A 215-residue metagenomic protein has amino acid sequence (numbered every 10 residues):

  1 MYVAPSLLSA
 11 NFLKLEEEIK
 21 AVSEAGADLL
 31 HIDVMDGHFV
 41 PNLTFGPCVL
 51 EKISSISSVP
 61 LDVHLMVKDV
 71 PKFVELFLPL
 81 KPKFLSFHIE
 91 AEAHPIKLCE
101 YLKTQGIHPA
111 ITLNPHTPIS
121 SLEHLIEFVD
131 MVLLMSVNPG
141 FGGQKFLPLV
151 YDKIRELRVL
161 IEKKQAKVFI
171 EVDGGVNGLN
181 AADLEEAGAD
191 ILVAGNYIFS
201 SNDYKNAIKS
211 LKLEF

Functional and structural regions predicted by a protein language model:
M1-S86, A91-H94, Y101, P109 (+8 more regions): Conserved N-terminal beta1-alpha1 strand-loop-helix module at the mouth
H31, E171-V172: Generic enzyme active-site microenvironment
T112-H116: Short gly/ser/thr-rich secondary-structure transition/capping motifs
G142-F146: Glycine/threonine-rich flexible loop motifs
V172-G175, V193-N196: Glycine-rich beta-strand-to-loop/alpha-helix junction loops that act as flexible
G175-A187: Acidic, divalent-metal-coordinating active-site segment for phosphoryl/phosphodiester hydrolysis, typified by short
D183, L192, F199-S201: Catalytic cores of soluble, metal-dependent hydrolases
